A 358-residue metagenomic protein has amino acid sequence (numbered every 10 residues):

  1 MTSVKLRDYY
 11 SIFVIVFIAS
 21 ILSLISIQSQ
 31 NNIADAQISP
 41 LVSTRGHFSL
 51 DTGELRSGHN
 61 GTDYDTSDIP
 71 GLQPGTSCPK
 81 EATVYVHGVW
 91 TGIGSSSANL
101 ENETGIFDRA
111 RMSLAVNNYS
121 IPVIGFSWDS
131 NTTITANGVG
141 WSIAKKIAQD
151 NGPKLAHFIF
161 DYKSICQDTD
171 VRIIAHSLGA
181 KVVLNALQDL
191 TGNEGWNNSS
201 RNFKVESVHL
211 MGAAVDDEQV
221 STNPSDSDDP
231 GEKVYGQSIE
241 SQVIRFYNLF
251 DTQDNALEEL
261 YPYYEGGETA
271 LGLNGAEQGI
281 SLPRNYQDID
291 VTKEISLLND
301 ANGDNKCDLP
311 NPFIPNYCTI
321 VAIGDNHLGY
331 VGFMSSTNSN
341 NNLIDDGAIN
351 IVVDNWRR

Functional and structural regions predicted by a protein language model:
M1-A36: Secretory targeting signatures
Q37-S77, G88-T169, D189-S207, G212-R358: Lipolytic serine-hydrolase domain surface
K80-E81: Alpha/beta-hydrolase fold active-site loops
V84-V86: Short hydrophobic beta-strand that contains or immediately precedes a catalytic carboxylate
L155, A175, G179, V183: Gly/Ala-rich beta-loop-alpha elbow adjacent to hydrolase catalytic centers
R172, H176-S177, H209: Residue in the alpha/beta-hydrolase core beta-strand immediately N-terminal to the catalytic nucleophile
A180-G192: Short glycine-enriched nucleophile-adjacent loop and the immediately C-terminal alpha-helix near the catalytic center
